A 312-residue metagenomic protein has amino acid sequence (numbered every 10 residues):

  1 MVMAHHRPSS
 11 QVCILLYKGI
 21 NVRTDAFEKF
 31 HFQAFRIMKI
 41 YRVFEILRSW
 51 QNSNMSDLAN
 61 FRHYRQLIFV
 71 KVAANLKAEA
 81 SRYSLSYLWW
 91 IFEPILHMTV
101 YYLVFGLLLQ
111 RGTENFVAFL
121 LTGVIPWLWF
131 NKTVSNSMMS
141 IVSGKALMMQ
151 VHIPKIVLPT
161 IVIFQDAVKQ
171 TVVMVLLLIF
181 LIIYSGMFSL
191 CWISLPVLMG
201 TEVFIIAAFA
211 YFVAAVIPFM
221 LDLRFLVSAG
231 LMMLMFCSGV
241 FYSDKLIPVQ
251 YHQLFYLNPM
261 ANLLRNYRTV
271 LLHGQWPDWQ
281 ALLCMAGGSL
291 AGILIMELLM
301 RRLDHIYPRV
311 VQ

Functional and structural regions predicted by a protein language model:
M1-M3, V22, M38: Methionine residue identity
H5-H6, Y17, H31, Y41: Intrinsic-disorder-associated, low-complexity terminal segments enriched in Asp/Asn/His/Tyr and depleted of Lys/Arg
H6-R7, K18, V22, A26 (+1 more regions): Short hydrophobic alpha-helical segments enriched in small aliphatic residues
S9-S10, S49: Serine residues within intrinsically disordered or low-complexity segments
I20-V22, F30, A74: Generic signature of intrinsically disordered, low-complexity, basic-rich segments and short cationic peptides
F35, K39-Q312: Hydrophobic transmembrane alpha-helices and immediately adjacent juxtamembrane helices of multi-pass inner-membrane
